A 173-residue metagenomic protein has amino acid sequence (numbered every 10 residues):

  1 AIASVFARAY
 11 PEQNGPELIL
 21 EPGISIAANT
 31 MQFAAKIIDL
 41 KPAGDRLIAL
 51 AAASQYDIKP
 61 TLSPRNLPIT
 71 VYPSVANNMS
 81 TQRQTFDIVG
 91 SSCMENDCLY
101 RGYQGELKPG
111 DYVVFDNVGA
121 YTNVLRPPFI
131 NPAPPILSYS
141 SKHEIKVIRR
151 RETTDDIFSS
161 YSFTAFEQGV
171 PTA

Functional and structural regions predicted by a protein language model:
I2-Y10: Alpha-helix-loop-beta-strand connector modules within alpha/beta enzyme cores
A7, P16-A173: Charged (often Lys/Glu-rich) extended helix/loop segments that serve as interaction or gating elements
